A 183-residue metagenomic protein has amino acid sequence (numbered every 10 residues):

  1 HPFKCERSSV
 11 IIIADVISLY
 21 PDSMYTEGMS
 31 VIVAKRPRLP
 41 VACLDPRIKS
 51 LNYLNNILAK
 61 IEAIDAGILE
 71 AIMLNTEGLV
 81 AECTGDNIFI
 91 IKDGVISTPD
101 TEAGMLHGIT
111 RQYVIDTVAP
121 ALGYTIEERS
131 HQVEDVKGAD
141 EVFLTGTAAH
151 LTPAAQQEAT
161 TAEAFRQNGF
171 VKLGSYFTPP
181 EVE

Functional and structural regions predicted by a protein language model:
H1-Q157, E163: Helix-start/capping segments and mature chain N-termini
E158-E183: N-terminal auxiliary "cap/dimerization" subdomain that precedes the catalytic jelly-roll/cupin core of mononuclear
